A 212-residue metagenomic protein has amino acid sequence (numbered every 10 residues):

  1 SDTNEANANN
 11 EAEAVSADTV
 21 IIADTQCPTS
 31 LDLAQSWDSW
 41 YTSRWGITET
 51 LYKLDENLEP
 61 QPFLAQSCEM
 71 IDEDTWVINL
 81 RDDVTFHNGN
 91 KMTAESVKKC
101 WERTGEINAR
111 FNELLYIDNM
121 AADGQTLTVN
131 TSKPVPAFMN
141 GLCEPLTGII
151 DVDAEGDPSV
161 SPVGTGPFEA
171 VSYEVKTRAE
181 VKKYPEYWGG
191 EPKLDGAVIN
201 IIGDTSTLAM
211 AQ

Functional and structural regions predicted by a protein language model:
S1-V20, E59, R103-E106: Short, low-complexity disordered leader/linker segments with a strong preference for bacterial N-terminal type II
S16, D72, A121-D123, V175: Residue-level recognition of beta-strand termini and adjacent short loop/turns
S16-T29, T75-N79, V97-C100, L127-V129 (+3 more regions): Short, well-ordered beta-strand elements
A23-I71, E102, V163-G164: N-terminal lobe/hinge region of extracytoplasmic solute-binding protein
E59, L142-P192, G196, S206-T207: Gly/Pro-rich hinge or "lid" segments in bacterial periplasmic/extracellular proteins
Q66-I107, T128: Aromatic- and charge-enriched surface segment that lines or borders ligand/interaction sites
E69, R110-V152: Surface-exposed binding/hinge segments that line and control ligand-binding clefts or catalytic entry sites
G89-K91, S206-Q212: Short helices/loops that flank or line small-molecule/ion binding pockets
